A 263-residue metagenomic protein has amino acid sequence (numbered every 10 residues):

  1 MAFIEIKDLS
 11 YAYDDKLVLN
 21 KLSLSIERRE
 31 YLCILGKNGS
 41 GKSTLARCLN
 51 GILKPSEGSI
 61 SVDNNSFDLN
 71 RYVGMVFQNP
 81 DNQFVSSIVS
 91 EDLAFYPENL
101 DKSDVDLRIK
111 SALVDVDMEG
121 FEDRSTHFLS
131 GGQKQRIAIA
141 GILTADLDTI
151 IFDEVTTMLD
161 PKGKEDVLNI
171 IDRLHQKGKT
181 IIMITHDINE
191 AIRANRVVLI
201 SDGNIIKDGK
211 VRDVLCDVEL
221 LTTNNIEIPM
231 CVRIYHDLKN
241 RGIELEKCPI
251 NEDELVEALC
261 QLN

Functional and structural regions predicted by a protein language model:
L35-K37: The feature captures the beta-strand-to-loop junction immediately N-terminal to the Walker
N50: Helix-to-loop junction immediately C-terminal to a conserved catalytic motif
G58-R71: Conserved ABC transporter NBD signature motif
S103-F121: Conserved ABC ATPase "signature" region
S125-L129, Q133: Conserved ABC ATPase signature
I150-D153: Catalytic Walker B motif of ABC-type/P-loop ATPase nucleotide-binding domains
G203-N204: Conserved ABC ATPase "signature" C-loop
